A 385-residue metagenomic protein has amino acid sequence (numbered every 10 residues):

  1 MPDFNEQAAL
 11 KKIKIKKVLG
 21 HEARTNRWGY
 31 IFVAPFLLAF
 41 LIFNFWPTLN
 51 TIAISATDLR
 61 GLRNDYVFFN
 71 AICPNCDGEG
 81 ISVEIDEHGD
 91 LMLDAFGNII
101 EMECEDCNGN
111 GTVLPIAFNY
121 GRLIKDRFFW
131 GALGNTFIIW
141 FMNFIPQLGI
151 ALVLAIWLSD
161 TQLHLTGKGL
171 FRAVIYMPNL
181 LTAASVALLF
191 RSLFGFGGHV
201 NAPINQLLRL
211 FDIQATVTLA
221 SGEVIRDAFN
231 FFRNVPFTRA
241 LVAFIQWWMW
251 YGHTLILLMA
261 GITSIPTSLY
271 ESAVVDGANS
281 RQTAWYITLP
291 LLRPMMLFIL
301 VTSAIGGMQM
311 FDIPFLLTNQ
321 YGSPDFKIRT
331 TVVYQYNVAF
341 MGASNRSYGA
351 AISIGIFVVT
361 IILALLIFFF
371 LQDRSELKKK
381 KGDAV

Functional and structural regions predicted by a protein language model:
M1-A23: Short, Lys/Arg-rich, polar N-terminal cytosolic tail immediately upstream of the first transmembrane signal-anchor
R24-P74, I81-N108, V113, A117-V385: A structural signal for multi-pass alpha-helical bundles of membrane permease subunits that mediate small-molecule
